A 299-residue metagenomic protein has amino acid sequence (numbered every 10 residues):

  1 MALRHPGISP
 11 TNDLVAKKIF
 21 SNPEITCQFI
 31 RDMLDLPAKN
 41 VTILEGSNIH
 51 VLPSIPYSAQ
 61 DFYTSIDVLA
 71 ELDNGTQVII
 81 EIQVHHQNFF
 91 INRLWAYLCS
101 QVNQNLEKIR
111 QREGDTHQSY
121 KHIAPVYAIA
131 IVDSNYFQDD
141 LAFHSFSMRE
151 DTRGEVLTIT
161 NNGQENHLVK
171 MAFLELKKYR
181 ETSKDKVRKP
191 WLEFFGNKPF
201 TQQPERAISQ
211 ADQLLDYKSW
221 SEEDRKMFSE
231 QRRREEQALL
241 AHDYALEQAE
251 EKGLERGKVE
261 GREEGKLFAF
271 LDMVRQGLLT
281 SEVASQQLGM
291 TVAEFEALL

Functional and structural regions predicted by a protein language model:
M1-K170, Q248: Accessory alpha/beta interaction modules
A2-P10, I55, V78-Q83, K186-L299: Short, charged alpha-helical interaction segments and adjacent helix-coil junctions
I19-P23, S119, E181-D185, T201-E205: Generic detection of long, well-ordered alpha-helical segments
A130, F173-E175, D216: Short, well-ordered beta-strand micro-motif
D133-N135, K177-K178, S221: A broadly conserved detector of short glycine/acidic/proline-rich loop/turn motifs that flank catalytic sites and bind
D140-A142, S183-V187: Short conserved micro-motifs at the rims of enzyme active sites and ligand-binding pockets
T160-S183, P190-F200: Upstream accessory/linker segments immediately N-terminal to the RecA-like ATPase cores of bacterial MutS and a subset
